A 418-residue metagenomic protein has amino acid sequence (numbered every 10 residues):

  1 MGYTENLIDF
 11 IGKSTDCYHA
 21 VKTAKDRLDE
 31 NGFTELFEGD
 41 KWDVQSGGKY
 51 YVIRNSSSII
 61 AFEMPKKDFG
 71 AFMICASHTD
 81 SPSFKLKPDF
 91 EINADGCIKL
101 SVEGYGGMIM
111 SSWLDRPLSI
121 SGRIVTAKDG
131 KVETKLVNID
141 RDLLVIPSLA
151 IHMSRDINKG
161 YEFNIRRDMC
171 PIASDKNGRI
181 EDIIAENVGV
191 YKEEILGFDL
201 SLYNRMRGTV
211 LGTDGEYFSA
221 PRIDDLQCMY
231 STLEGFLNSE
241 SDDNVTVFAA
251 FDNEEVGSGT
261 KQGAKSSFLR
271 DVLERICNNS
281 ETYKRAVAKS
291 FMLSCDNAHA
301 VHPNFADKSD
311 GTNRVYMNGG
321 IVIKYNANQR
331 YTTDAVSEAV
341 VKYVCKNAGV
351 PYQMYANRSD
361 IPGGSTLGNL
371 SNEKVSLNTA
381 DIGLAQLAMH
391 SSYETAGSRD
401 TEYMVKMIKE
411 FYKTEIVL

Functional and structural regions predicted by a protein language model:
M1-L418: N-terminal hydrophobic/helix-forming segments and targeting peptides
